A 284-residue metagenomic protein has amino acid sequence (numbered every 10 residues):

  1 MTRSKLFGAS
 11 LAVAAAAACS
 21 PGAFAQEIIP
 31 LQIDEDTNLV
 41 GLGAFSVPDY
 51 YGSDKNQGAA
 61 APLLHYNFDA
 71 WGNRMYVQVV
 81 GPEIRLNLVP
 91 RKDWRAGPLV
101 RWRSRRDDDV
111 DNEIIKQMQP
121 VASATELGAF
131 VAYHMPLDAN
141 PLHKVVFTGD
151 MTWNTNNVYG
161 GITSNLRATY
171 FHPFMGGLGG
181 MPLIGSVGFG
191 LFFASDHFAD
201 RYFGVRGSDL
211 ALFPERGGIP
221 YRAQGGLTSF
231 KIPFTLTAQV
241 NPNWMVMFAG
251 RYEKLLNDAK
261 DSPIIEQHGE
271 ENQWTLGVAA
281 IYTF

Functional and structural regions predicted by a protein language model:
M1-D34: Cleavable N-terminal export/targeting peptides
F24-M75: Short glycine/proline- and aromatic-enriched beta-strand/turn motifs that initiate or cap beta-hairpins
A25-D36, A70-R95, P136-K144, V158-G160 (+2 more regions): Short loop/turn motifs that connect adjacent beta-strands in outer-membrane beta-barrel proteins
Q32-D34, D54-N56, V121-S123, V158-G160 (+2 more regions): Short sequence motifs at beta-strands and strand-loop junctions characteristic of Gram-negative outer-membrane
V40-P48, G72-E83, I114-K116, K144-T155: Transmembrane beta-strand segments that form the barrel wall of outer-membrane beta-barrel proteins
V40-S46, P98-W102, F147-W153, Y170 (+2 more regions): Transmembrane beta-barrel strands of outer-membrane/channel proteins
A61-H65, E271-F284: Outer-membrane beta-barrel "beta-signal"
A70, Y133-M135, T155-M245, E253-K260 (+2 more regions): Outer-membrane beta-barrel transmembrane domain signature
